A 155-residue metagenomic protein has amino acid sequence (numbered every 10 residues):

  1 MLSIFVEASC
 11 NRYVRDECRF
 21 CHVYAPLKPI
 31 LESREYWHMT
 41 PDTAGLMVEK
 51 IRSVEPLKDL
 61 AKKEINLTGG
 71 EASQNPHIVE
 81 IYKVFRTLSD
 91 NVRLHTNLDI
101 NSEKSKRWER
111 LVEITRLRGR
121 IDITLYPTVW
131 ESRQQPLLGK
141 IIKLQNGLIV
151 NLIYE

Functional and structural regions predicted by a protein language model:
M1-E7, V14-E17, S53-A61: N-terminal [4Fe-4S]-dependent radical SAM core
L2-S3, V23-D42, K58-N75, L88-K104 (+2 more regions): Core AdoMet radical
S9-C10, A72: Hydrophobic adenine-recognition pocket in adenosine-nucleotide-binding enzymes
N11, R19-H22: Cys/His/Pro-rich metal-binding microdomains
N11-Y13, K28: Short, acidic Gly/Pro/Ser/Thr-rich loop/turn segments
A25, I51-V54: Alpha-helix boundary/capping residues
G45-R52, V79-Y82, W108-V112, Q135-I142: Generic structural signal for well-ordered alpha-helices, preferentially at hydrophobic/aromatic core positions
E80-T87, E155: Short, electropositive alpha-helical surface patch
